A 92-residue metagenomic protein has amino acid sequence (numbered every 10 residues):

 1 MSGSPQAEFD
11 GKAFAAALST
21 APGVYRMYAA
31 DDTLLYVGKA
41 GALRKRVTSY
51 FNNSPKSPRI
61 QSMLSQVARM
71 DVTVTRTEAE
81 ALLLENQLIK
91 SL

Functional and structural regions predicted by a protein language model:
M1-L92: Acidic, glycine-enriched active-site microenvironments
